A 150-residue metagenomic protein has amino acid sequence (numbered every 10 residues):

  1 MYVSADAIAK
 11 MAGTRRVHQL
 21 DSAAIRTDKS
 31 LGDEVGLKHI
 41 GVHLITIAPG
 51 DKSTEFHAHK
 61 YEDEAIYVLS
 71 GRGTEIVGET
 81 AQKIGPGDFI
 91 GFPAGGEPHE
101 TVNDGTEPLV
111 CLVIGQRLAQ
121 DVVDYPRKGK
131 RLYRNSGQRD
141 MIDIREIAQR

Functional and structural regions predicted by a protein language model:
M1-H39, V122-R150: A short, N-terminal "cap"/entry segment at the start of jelly-roll beta-barrel domains of the cupin/DSBH fold
I25-S30, H43-H59, A94-G96: Conserved short histidine dyad/triad with adjacent acidic residue
G36, T74, A94-D121: Ligand-binding loop in jelly-roll beta-barrel domains
L44-A48, A58-I76, I114-L118: Short, conserved beta-strand element in jelly-roll/cupin
S53, D63, S70-R72, E79 (+2 more regions): A generic structural motif
E79-A94: Short acidic-glycine-tyrosine-enriched beta hairpin
